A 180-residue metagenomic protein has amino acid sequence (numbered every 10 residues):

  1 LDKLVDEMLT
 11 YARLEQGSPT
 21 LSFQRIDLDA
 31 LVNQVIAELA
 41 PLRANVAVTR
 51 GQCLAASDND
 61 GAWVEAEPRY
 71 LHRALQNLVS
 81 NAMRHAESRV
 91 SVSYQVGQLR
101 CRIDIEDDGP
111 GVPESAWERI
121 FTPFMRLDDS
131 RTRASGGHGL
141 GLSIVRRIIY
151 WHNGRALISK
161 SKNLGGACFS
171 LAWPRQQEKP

Functional and structural regions predicted by a protein language model:
Q16-L21, N59-A66: Conserved micro-motifs of the catalytic ATP-binding
S22-A37: A conserved beta-strand-to-alpha-helix junction within the catalytic ATP-binding
R89-L99: Short beta-strand/loop element within the Bergerat-fold HATPase_c
D107: Acidic ATP/Mg2+-coordinating residue in the GHKL
V112-F124: Short conserved segment of the HATPase_c
G141, V145: Short alpha-helical Gxxx[C/S/T] motif in the catalytic ATP-binding
I149-Y150: Detector for a conserved hydrophobic position within an alpha-helical segment of the HATPase_c
N153-K160: Glycine-rich ATP-binding loops of the HATPase_c
